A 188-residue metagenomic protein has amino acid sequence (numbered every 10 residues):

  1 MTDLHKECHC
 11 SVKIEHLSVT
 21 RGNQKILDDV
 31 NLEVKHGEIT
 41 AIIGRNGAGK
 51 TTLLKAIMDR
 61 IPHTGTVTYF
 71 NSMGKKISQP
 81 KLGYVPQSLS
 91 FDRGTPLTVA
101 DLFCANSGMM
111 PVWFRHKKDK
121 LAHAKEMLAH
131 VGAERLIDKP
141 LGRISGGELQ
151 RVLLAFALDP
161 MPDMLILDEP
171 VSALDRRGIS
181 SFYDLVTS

Functional and structural regions predicted by a protein language model:
V12, I26-L27: Conserved structural motif at the start of ABC-family nucleotide-binding domains
I43-R45: The feature captures the beta-strand-to-loop junction immediately N-terminal to the Walker
P62-L82: Conserved ABC transporter NBD signature motif
K118-L136: Conserved ABC ATPase "signature" region
P140-I144, E148: Conserved ABC ATPase signature
M161: Conserved catalytic motifs of ABC-family nucleotide-binding domains
L165-E169: Catalytic Walker B motif of ABC-type/P-loop ATPase nucleotide-binding domains
